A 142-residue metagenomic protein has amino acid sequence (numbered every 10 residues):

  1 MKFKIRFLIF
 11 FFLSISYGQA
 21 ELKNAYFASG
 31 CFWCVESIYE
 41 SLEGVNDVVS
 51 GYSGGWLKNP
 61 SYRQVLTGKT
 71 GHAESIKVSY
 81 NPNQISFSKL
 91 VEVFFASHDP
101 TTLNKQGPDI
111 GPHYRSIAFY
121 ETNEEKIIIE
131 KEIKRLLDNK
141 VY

Functional and structural regions predicted by a protein language model:
K2-F10: Sec-dependent signal peptide recognition, specifically the positively charged N-region followed immediately by
F10-G18: Hydrophobic h-region of N-terminal signal peptides that target proteins for export in Gram-negative bacteria
Q19-Y142: Flexible coil/turn and secondary-structure edge motifs
